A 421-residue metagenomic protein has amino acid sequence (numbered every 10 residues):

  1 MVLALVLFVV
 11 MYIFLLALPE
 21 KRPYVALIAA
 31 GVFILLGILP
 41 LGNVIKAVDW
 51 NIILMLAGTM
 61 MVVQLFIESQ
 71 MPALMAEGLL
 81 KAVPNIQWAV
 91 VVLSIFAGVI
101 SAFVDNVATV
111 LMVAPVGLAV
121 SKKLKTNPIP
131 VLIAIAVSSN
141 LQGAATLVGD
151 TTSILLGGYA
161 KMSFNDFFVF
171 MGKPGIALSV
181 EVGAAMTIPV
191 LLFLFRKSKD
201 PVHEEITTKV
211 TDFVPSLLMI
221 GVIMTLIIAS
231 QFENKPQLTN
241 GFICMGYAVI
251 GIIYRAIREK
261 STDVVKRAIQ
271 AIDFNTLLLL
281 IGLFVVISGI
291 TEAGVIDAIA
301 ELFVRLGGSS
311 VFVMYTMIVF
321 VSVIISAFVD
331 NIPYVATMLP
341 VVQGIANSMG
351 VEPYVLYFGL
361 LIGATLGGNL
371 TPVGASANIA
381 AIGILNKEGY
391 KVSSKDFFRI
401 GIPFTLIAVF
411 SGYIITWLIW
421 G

Functional and structural regions predicted by a protein language model:
M1-I67, G172-E301, R399-G421: Hydrophobic transmembrane alpha-helices of multi-pass small-molecule transporters
M1-L7, L39-G42, A82-V83, P115-L132 (+5 more regions): Hydrophobic alpha-helical transmembrane segments
P23, N51, W88, I129 (+5 more regions): Residues that define the loop-to-transmembrane-helix transition and helix capping in multi-pass membrane transporters
A26-A30, M60, V90-A97, V110 (+13 more regions): Alpha-helical transmembrane segments of multi-pass membrane proteins, especially transporters and channels
G42-I129, L279-M349, P353: Membrane-embedded alpha-helical segments and adjacent helix-loop junctions characteristic of multi-pass solute
M60-Q64, P84, F96-N106, V137-T146 (+4 more regions): Helix-loop-helix module between adjacent transmembrane segments
A73-M75, A108-A119, L132-I133, A145-M162 (+4 more regions): Re-entrant/interfacial helical elements at transmembrane boundaries that shape and gate the permeation pathway
V120-S216, E352, I379-I415, G421: Membrane-core helix-loop-helix motifs of multi-pass transport proteins
